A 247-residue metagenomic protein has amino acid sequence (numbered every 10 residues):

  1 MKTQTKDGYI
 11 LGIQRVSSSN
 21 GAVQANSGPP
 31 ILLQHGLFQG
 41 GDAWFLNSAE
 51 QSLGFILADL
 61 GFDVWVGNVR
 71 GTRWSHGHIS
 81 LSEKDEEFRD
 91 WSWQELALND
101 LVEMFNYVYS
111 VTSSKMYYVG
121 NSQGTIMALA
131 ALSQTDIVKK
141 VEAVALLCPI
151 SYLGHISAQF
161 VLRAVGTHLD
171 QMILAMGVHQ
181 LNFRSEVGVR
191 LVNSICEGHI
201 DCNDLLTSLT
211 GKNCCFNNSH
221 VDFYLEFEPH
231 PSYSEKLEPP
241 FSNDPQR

Functional and structural regions predicted by a protein language model:
Q4-D7, E87: Fold-level signal for large, globular catalytic cores of enzyme and receptor domains
T5, G12-S82: Short, surface-exposed "cap/lid" segments of acyl-processing enzymes
L33-G36, S52, D100-E103, I126-M127 (+1 more regions): Acidic, Ser/Thr-rich intrinsically disordered and amphipathic helical segments
H35-L37, M116-T125: Conserved alpha/beta-hydrolase "nucleophile elbow" surrounding the catalytic nucleophile
S82-D85, L162-A164: Short, hinge-like loop/turn segments at secondary-structure boundaries
E86-V111: Alpha/beta-hydrolase active-site loop
S110-S114, Q123-R247: Alpha/beta-hydrolase-fold enzymes
